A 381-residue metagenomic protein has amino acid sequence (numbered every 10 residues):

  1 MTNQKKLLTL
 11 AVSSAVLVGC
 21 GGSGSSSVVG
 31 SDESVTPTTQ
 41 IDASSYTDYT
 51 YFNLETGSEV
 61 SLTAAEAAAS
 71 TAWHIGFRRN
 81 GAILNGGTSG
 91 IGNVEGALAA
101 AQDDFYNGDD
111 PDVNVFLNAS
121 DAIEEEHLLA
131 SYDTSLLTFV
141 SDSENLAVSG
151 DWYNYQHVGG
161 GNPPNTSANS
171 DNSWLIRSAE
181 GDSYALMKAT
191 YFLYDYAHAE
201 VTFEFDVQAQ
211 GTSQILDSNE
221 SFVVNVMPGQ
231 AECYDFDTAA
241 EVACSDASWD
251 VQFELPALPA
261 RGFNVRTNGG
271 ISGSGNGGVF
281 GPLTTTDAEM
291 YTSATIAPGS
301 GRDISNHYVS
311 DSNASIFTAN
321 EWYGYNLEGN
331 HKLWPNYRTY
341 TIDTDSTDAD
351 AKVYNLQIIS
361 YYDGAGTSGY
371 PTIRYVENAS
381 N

Functional and structural regions predicted by a protein language model:
M1-L8: Bacterial N-terminal signal peptides that target proteins for export
L8-T9, S13-A15: Sec-dependent N-terminal signal peptides of Gram-positive bacterial secreted proteins and lipoproteins
L17-G19: C-terminal motif of bacterial Sec signal peptides marking the signal peptidase cleavage site
G22: Short, conserved catalytic or interaction motifs in soluble domains
S25-N381: Surface-exposed, beta-sheet-biased, low-hydrophobicity segments with strongly acidic/polar composition
